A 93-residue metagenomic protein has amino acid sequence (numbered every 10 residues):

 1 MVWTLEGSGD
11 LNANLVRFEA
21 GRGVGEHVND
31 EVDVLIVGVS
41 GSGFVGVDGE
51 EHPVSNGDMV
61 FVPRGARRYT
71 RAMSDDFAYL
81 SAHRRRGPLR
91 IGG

Functional and structural regions predicted by a protein language model:
M1-E26, A82: A short glycine-rich, His/Asp/Glu-containing loop-to-beta-strand
M1-L5, E31, F61-P63, R67-T70: Contiguous, function-dense segments enriched for cysteine-driven chemistry and partner/ligand-binding capacity
G9-N12, Y69-G93: Double-stranded beta-helix
R17-E19, V28-V45: Short, conserved beta-strand element in jelly-roll/cupin
A20, E31, E50, A66 (+2 more regions): A generic "binding-loop/recognition-motif" signal
G25-E26, V45-G46, V62, R68-S74: Short beta-strand His + acidic residue motifs that chelate non-heme Fe in jelly-roll/DSBH and cupin folds
G49-R64: Short acidic-glycine-tyrosine-enriched beta hairpin
